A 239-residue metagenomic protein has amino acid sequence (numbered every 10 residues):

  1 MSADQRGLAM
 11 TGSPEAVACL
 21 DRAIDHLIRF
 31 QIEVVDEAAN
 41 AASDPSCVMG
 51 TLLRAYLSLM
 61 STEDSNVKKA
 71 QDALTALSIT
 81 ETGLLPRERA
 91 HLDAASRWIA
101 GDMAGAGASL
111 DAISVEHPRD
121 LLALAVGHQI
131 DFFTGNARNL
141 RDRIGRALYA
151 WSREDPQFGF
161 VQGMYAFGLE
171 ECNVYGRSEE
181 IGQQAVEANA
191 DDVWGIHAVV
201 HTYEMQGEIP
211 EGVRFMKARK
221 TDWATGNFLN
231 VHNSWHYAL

Functional and structural regions predicted by a protein language model:
A3, G12-S13, V17, R22-S46 (+4 more regions): Inter-helical turn/loop elements of alpha-helical hairpins
E15, C47, P86-R87, D120 (+3 more regions): Residues that mark the junctions of alpha-helical repeat units in TPR/alpha-solenoid scaffolds
V35-A38, Q71-T75, G107-D111, A137-L148 (+3 more regions): Hydrophobic core segments within long, regular secondary-structure runs in both alpha- and beta-rich folds
A39-P45, S78-G83, D111-P118, R146-D155 (+2 more regions): Solenoid-like repeat scaffolds
G50-T51, A123, V161, G195 (+2 more regions): TPR alpha-solenoid repeat register
L53, V126, M164, A198-V199 (+1 more regions): Canonical tetratricopeptide repeat
T82-S178: Well-ordered mid-protein domain cores that form the structural environment of catalytic cofactors
T202-L239: Long, internal scaffold/assembly segments composed of regular secondary structure
